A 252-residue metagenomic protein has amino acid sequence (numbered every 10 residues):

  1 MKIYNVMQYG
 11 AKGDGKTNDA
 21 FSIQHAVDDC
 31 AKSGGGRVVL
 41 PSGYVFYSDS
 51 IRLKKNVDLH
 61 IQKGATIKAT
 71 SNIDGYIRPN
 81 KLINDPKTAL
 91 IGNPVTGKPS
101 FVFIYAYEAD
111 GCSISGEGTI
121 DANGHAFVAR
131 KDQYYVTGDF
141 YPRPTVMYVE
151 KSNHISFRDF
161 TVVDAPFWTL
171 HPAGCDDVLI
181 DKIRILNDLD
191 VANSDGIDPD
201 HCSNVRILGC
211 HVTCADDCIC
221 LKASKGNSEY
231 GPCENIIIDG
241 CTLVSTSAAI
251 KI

Functional and structural regions predicted by a protein language model:
M1-I252: Extracellular/periplasmic carbohydrate-active domains that bind, remodel, or depolymerize complex polysaccharides
